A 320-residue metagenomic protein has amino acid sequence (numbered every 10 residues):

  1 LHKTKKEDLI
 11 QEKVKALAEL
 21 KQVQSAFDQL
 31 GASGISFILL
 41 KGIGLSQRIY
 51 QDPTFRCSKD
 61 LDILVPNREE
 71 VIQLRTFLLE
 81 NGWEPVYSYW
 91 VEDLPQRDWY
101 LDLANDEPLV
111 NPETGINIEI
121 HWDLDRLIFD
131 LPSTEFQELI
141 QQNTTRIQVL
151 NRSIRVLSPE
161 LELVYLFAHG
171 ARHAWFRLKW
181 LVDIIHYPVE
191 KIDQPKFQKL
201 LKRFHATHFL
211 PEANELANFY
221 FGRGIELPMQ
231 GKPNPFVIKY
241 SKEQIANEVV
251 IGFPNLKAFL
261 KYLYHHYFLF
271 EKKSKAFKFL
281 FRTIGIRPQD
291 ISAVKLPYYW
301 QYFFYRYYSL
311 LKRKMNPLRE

Functional and structural regions predicted by a protein language model:
L1-K59, V65-E320: Conserved NTP-donor binding/palm subdomain of two-metal-ion nucleotidyltransferases/polymerases, i.e., the charged
